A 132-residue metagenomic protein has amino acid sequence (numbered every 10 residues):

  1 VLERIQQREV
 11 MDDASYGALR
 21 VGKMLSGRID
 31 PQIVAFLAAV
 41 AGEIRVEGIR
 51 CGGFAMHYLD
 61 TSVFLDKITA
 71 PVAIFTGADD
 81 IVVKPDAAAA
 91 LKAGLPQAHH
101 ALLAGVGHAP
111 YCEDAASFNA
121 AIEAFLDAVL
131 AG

Functional and structural regions predicted by a protein language model:
V1-R4: Charged helix-capping and loop-helix junction motifs
E9-K67: Conserved alpha/beta-hydrolase catalytic His-Asp/Glu region
R20, G53, L91, F118 (+2 more regions): Hydrophobic "lid"/C-terminal helical patch of Rossmann-like NAD(P)-dependent dehydrogenase/epimerase domains
D66, A93-G94: Solvent-exposed polar/charged
I68, I74-T76, D80: Short beta-strand/loop motif that positions the catalytic acidic residue of the alpha/beta-hydrolase fold
T69-A70, Q97: Active-site acidic short loop of glycosyltransferases
I81-A87: Conserved alpha/beta-hydrolase "acid-adjacent" motif
Q97-G132: Catalytic active-site module of serine/aspartate enzymes centered on a nucleophile-bearing elbow/loop
